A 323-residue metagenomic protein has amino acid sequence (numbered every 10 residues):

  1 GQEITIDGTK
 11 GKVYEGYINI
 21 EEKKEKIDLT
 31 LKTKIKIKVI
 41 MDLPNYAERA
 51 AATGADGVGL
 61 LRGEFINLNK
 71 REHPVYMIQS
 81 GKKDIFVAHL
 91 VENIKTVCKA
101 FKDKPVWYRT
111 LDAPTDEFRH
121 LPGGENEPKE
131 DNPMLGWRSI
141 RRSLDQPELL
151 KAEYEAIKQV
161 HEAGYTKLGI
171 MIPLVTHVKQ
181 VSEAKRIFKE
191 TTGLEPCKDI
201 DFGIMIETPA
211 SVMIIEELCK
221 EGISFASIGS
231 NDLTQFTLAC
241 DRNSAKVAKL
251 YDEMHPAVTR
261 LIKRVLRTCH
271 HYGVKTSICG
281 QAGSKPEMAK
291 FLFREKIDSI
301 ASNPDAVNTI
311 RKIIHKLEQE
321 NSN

Functional and structural regions predicted by a protein language model:
G1-Q2, I6-K10: Structured functional modules or segments
T9, G16-I18, L111: Surface loops and adjacent helix of pleckstrin homology
K10, I20, N67: Residue-level detector of flexible, active-site-proximal loop/helix-junction positions within diverse enzyme catalytic
V13-L29: Short, compositionally biased
E25-N323: Conserved alpha/beta-domain cores
